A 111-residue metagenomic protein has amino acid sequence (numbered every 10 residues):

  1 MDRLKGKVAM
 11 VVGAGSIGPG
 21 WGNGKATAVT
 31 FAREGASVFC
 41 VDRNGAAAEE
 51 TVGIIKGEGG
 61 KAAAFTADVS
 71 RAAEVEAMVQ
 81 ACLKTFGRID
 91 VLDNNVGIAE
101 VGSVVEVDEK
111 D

Functional and structural regions predicted by a protein language model:
D2-F39: Canonical Rossmann dinucleotide-binding motif of NAD(H)/NADP(H)-dependent dehydrogenases/reductases, specifically
V8, S37, K61-A63, R88-D90: Structural signature of beta-strand start/N-cap positions in the alpha/beta core of ABC transporter nucleotide-binding
V12-G13, I89-G97: Rossmann-fold scaffold of SDR-type NAD(P)-dependent oxidoreductases
D42: Conserved acidic E/D residue at the C-terminus of a beta-strand in Rossmann-like folds
G45-E49, F65-M78, E109: The beta1-alpha1 cofactor-binding region of Rossmann-like NAD(H)/NADP(H)-dependent oxidoreductases
T51-G59: Short, conserved SAM-binding/catalytic segment of Class I S-adenosyl-L-methionine-dependent methyltransferases
E76, Q80, A99-D111: Conserved mid-core segment of classical short-chain dehydrogenase/reductases
C82-G87: Glycine-rich phosphate-binding loop signature in dinucleotide/nucleotide-binding domains
